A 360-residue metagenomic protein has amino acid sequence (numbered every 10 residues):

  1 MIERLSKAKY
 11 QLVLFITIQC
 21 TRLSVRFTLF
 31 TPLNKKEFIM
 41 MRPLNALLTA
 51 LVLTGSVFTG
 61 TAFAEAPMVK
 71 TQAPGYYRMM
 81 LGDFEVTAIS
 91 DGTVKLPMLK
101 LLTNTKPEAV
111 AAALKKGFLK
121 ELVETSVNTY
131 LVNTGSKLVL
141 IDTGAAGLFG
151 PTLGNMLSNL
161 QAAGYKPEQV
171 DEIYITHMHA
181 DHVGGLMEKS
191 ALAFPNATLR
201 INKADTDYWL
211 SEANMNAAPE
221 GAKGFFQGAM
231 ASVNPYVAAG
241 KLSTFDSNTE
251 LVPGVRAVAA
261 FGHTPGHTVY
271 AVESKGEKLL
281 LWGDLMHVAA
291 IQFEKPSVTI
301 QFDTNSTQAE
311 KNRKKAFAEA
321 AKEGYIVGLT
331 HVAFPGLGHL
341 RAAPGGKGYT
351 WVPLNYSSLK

Functional and structural regions predicted by a protein language model:
T17-I39: Short, Lys/Arg-enriched N-terminal segments with co-localized hydrophobic residues within the first ~10-30 amino acids
M41-F63: Gram-negative bacterial Sec-dependent N-terminal signal peptides
A66, G154, Q161-Y165, Q169 (+3 more regions): Metallo-beta-lactamase
Q72-A163, V269-M286: Conserved beta-strand hairpin/beta-sheet module of binuclear metal-dependent hydrolase folds, prominently
D83, V132, D142, V170 (+7 more regions): Divalent metal-coordination and catalytic microenvironments
D91-G92, T143-A146, M178, A204-D205 (+3 more regions): Active-site metal-binding loops of divalent metal-dependent hydrolases
S126-T129, G150-R200: Active-site metal-binding motif and surrounding structural segment of the metallo-beta-lactamase
G150, A271, K275-K360: Cap/insert and terminal regions of metallo-dependent hydrolase folds
